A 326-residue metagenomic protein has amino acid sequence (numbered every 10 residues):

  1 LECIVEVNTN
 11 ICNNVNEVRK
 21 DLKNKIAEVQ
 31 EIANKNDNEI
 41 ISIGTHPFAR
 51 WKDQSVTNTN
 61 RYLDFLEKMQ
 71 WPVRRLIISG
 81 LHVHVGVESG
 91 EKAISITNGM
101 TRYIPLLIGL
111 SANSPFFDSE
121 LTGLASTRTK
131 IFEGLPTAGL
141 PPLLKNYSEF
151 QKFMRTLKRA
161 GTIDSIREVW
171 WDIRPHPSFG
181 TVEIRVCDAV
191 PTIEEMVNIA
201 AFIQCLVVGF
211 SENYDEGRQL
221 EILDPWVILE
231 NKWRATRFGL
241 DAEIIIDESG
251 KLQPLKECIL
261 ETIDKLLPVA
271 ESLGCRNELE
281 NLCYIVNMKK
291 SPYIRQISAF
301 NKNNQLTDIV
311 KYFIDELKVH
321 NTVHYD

Functional and structural regions predicted by a protein language model:
L1-N36, F65, W71, F132-D326: C-terminal accessory/tail domains of diverse enzymes
L22, T59-K68, V87-I108, P191-Q204: Helical (often loop-to-helix) elements that flank the catalytic cores of nucleotide-handling enzymes
A33-H46, W71-I78: Short, flexible active-site-proximal loops enriched in glycine and acidic residues
D37-Q54, D118-T122: Short, glycine/charge-rich beta-strand/loop segments that flank catalytic centers and engage negatively charged groups
W51-L63, T122-P136: Short, low-order "capping/linker" segments at domain edges
T59-G80, L143: Acidic, His- and aromatic-enriched active-site or binding-groove loops in soluble protein domains that engage sugars
V83: An acidic/histidine-cluster motif and surrounding catalytic segment that typifies divalent-metal-assisted enzyme active
K92, I108-F132, G139: Glycine-rich, mobile lid/loop segments that gate access to catalytic sites or pores
